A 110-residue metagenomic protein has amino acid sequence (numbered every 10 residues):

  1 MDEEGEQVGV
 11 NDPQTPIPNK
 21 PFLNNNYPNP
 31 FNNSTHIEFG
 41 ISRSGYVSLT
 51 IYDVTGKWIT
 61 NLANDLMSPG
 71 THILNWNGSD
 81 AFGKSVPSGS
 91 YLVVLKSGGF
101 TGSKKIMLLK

Functional and structural regions predicted by a protein language model:
M1-Q7: Blade-level signature of beta-propeller repeat domains, shared across WD40, Kelch, NHL, RCC1 and BNR/Asp-box propellers
G9-D53, N61-N64, I73-W76, S97: Glycine-centered coil/turn sites that cap beta-strands in beta-rich domains
P13, A81-F82: Short, flexible, glycine/charge-rich loop motifs used to bind or transfer phosphoryl groups or to couple energy/partner
I59-T60, V86: Generic structural signal for well-ordered beta-strand positions
L66-P69, L74, K84-K110: C-terminal tail/sorting-segment detector
